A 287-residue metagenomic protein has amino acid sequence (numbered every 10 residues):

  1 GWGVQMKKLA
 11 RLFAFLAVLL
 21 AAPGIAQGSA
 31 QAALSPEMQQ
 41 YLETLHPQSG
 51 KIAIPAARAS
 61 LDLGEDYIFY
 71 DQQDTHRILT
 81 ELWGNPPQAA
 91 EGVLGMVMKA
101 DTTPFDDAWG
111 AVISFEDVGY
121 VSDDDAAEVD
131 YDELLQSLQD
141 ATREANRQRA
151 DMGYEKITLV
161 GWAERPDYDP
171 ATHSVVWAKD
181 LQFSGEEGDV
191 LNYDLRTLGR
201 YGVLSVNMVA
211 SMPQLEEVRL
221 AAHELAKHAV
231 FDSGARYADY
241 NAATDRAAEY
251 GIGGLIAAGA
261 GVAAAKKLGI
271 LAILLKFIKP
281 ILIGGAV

Functional and structural regions predicted by a protein language model:
G1-Q5: Short, Lys/Arg-enriched N-terminal segments with co-localized hydrophobic residues within the first ~10-30 amino acids
K8-F15, I283: Sec-dependent signal peptide recognition, specifically the positively charged N-region followed immediately by
F13-G24: Bacterial N-terminal signal peptides
A30-S60, Q72-N192, L198, M212 (+3 more regions): Conserved polar/disulfide-associated segments of primarily extracytoplasmic proteins
E65-D71, H228-V230: Short conserved aromatic/hydrophobic patches within beta-strands of well-structured domains
D194-V206, A210-E216: Membrane-proximal, cysteine-centered motifs at transmembrane boundaries in secretory-pathway and membrane proteins
V209-A242: Extended, hydrophilic extramembrane loops/domains of integral membrane proteins
E249-V287: C-terminal single-pass membrane-anchor helix
